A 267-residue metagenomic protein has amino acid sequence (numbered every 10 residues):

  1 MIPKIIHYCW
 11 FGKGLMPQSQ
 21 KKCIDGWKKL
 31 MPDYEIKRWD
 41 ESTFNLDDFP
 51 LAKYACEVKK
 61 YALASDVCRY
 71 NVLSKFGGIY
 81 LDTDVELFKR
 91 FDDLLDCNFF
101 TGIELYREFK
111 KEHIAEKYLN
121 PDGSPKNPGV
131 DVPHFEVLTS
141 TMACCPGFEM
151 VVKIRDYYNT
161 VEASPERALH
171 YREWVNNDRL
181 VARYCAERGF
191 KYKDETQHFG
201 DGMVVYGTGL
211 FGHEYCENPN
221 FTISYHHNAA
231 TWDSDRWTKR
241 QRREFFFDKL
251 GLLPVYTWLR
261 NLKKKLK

Functional and structural regions predicted by a protein language model:
M1-S65, T83-K267: Glycosyltransferase-associated regions of secretory-pathway enzymes, highlighting luminal stem/catalytic domains
D66-G78: Small-residue hinge/turn detector
